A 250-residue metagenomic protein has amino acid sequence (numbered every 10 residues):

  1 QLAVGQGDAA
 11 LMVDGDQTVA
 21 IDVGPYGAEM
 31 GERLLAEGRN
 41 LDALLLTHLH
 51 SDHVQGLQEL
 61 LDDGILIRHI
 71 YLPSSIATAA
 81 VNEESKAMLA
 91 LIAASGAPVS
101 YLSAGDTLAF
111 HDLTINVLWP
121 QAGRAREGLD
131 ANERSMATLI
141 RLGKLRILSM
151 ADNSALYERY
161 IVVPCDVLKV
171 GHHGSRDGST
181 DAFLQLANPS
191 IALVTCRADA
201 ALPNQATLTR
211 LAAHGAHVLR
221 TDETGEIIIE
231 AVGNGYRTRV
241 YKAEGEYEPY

Functional and structural regions predicted by a protein language model:
Q1-Y250: Non-globular, low-confidence helical/coil segments that flank catalytic cores
